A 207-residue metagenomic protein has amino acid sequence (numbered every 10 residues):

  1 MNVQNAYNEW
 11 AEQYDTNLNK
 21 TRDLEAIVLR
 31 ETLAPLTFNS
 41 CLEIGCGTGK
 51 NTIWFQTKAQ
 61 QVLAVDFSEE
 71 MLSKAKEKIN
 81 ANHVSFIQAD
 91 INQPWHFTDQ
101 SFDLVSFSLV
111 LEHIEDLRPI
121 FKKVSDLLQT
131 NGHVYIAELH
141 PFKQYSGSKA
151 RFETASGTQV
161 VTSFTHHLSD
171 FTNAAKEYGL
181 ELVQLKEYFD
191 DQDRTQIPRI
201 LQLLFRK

Functional and structural regions predicted by a protein language model:
M1-L36, K50, W54, K74 (+1 more regions): Conserved class I S-adenosyl-L-methionine
I44-Q93: Class I SAM-dependent methyltransferase SAM/SAH-binding core
H96-L104: A short acidic, Gly/Pro-enriched loop at the edge of an enzyme's catalytic core that lines a small-molecule cofactor
L104-L117: A short SAM/SAH-binding and catalytic strip from SAM-dependent methyltransferases
R118-T130: A short glycine-rich, Lys/Arg-flanked "PGG" loop and its adjoining helix->strand segment in the class I
Y135-T162: Conserved class I S-adenosyl-L-methionine
S163-L185: Short alpha-helix
Q192-K207: Core SAM-dependent methyltransferase catalytic element
